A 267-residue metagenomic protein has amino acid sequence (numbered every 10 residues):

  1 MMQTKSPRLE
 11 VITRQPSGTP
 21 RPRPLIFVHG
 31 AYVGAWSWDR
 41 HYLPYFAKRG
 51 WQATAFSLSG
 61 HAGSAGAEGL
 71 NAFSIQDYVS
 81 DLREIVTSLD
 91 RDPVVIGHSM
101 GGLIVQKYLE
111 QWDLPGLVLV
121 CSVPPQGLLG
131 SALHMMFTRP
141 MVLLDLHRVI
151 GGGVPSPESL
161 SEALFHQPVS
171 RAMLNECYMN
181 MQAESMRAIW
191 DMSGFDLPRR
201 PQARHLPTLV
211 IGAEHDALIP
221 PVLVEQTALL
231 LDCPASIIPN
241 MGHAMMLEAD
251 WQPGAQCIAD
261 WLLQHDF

Functional and structural regions predicted by a protein language model:
G30-G34, S99, E214: Active-site glycine-rich loops that stabilize anionic/oxyanionic intermediates across multiple enzyme folds
A31-L43: The serine-hydrolase catalytic nucleophile loop
Y45-A67: Conserved alpha/beta-hydrolase
G63-P93: Active-site loop/oxyanion-hole signature of alpha/beta-hydrolase fold enzymes
L114-R148, A188-M192: Flexible "cap/lid" loop of the alpha/beta hydrolase fold
R204, V210-G212, D216: Short beta-strand/loop motif that positions the catalytic acidic residue of the alpha/beta-hydrolase fold
A217-L223: Conserved alpha/beta-hydrolase "acid-adjacent" motif
S236-F267: Catalytic active-site module of serine/aspartate enzymes centered on a nucleophile-bearing elbow/loop
